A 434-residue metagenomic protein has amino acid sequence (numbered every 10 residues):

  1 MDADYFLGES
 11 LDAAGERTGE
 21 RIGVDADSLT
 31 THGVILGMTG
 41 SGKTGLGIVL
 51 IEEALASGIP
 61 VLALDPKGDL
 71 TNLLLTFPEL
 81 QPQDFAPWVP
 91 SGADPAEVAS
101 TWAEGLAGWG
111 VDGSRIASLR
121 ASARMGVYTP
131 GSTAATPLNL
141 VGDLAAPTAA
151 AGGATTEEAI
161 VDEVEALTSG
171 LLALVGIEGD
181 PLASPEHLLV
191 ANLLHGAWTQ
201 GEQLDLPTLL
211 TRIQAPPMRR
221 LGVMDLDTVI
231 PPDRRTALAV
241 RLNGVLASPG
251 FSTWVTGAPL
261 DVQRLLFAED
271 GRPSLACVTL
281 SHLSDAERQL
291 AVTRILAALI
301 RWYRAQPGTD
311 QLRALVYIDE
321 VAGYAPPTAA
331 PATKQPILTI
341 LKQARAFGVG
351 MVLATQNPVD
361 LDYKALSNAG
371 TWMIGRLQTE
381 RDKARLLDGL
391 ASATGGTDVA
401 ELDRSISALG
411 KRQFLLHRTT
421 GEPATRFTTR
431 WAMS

Functional and structural regions predicted by a protein language model:
S10-L11, E16-T18, P137, A151-V161 (+2 more regions): Conserved P-loop NTPase motor module
E16-A26, Q263-F267: Pre-Walker A adenine-sensing motif
E20, S28-G33, R272-V278: Pre-Walker A (Motif I) flank of P-loop NTPase domains
I35, T39, S284, P358: The conserved Walker
K43: Conserved lysine of the Walker
V49-I51, L74-S114, T333-A424: Conserved ATP-driven motor cores of ASCE-family P-loop NTPases powering translocation/secretion/packaging/pilus
I51-P60, G68-P82, T101-T339: P-loop NTPase motor domains
L64, I318, A354-T355: Hydrophobic residues in beta-strands of the RecA-like P-loop NTPase core, especially within AAA+ ATPase
